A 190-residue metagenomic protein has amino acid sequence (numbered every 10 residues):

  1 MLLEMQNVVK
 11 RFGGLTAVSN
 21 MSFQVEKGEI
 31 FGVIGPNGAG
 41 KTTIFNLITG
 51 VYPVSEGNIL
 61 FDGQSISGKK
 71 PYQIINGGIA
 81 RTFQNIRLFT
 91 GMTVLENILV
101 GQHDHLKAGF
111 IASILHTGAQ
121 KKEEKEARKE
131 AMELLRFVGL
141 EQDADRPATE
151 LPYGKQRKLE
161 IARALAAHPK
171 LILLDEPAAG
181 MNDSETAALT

Functional and structural regions predicted by a protein language model:
L2-T190: Glycine-rich phosphate-binding loops of nucleotide-dependent enzymes
